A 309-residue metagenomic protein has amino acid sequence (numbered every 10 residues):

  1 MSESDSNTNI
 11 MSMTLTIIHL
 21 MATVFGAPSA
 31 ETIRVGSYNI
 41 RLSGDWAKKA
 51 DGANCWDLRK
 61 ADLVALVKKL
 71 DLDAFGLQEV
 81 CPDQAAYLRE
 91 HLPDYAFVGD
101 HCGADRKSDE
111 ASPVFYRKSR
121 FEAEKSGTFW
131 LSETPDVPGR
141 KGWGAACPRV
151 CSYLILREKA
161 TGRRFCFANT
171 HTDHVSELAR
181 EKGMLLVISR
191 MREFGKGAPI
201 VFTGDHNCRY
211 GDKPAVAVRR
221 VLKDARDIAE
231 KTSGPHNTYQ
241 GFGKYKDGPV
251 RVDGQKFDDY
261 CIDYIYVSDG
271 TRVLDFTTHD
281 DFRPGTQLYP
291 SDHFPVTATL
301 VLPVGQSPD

Functional and structural regions predicted by a protein language model:
S2-S4, S12: Intrinsically disordered, low-complexity segments enriched in serine/proline and basic residues
S12-I17, M21, F25-H91, A104-D109 (+1 more regions): N-terminal, active-site-proximal structural segment of metallo-dependent hydrolase catalytic domains
I33-I40, L63-L88, F115, L154 (+5 more regions): Active-site beta-strand/loop signature of hydrolases that rely on acidic residues for catalysis
I40-S43, C81-Q84, C102-R106, R120-F121 (+5 more regions): Solvent-exposed loop/turn segments at secondary-structure junctions within structured extracellular/periplasmic domains
K48-G52, T134-W143, T170-E177: Surface-exposed cleft-lining segments at the edges of enzyme active sites
A74-R164, T277-H279: Structured beta-strand-rich core segments of catalytic domains in phosphoester-bond hydrolases
A146-P148, R157-L185, E193-F194: Metal-dependent phosphoester/phosphodiester hydrolase catalytic core
L178, S189-I200, C208-D309: Metal-dependent phosphoester-hydrolase catalytic domains
